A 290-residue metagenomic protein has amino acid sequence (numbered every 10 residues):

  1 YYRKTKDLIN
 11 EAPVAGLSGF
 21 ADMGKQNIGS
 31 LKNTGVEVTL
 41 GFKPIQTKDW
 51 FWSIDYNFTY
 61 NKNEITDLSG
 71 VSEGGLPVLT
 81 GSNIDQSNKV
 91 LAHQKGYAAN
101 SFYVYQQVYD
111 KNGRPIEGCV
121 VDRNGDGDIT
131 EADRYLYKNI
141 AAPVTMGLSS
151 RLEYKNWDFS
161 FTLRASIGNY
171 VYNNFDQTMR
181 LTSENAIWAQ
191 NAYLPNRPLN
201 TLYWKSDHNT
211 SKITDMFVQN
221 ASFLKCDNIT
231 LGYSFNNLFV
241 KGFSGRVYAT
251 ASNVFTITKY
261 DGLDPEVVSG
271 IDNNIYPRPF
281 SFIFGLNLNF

Functional and structural regions predicted by a protein language model:
Y1-G19, W50-I54, T59: Membrane-embedded beta-barrel scaffold of Gram-negative outer-membrane proteins
L8-P13, Y60-N83, N169-A192, N196 (+1 more regions): Outer-membrane beta-barrel and related beta-rich outer-membrane complex signature in Gram-negative bacteria
E11-M23, R123-E131, L202-D215, D261-V268: Flexible, solvent-exposed coil segments and beta strand-coil junctions, predominantly the extracellular/periplasmic
K25-N33, L79-R114, A186, A192 (+3 more regions): C-terminal beta-signal and terminal closure region of outer-membrane beta-barrel proteins
Q26-K32, V36, K43-I140, K259: Conserved small-residue
G29-N33, N139-P143, Q219-C226, I275-P279: Transmembrane beta-barrel outer-membrane domains
T34-P44, W52-Y60, M146-L152, W157-A165 (+3 more regions): Membrane-embedded beta-strands that build the outer-membrane beta-barrel scaffold
S166-A251: Extracytoplasmic gating/loop element in the C-terminal half of outer-membrane beta-barrel translocons and assembly
